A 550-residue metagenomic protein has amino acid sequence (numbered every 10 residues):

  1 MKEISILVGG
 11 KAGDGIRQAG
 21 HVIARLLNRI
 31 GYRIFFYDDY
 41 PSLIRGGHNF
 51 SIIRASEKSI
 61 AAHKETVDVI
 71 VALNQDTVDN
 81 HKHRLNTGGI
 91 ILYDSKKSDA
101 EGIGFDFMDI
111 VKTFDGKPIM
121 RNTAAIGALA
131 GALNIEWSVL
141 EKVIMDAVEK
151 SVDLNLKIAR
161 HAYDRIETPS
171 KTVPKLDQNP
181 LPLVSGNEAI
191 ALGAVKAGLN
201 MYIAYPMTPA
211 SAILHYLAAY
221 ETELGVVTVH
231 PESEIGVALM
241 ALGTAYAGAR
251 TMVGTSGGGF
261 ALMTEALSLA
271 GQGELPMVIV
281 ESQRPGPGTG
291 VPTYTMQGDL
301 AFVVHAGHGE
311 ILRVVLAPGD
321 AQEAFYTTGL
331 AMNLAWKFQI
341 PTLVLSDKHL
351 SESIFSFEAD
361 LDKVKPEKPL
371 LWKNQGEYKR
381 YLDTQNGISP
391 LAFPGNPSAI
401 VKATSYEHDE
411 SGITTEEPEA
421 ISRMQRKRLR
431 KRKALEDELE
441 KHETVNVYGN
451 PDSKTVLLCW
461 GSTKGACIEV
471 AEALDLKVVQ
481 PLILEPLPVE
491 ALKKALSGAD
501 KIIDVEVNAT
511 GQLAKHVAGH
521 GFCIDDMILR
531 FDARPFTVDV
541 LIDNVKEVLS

Functional and structural regions predicted by a protein language model:
M1-A197, M201-I203, A495: Active-site cofactor/cluster-binding pocket
K2-E65, V69-V78, K82, T208-H305 (+1 more regions): Thiamine diphosphate
A12, M108-K112, P118-M120, I126-V148 (+3 more regions): Peripheral docking tails and interdomain loops at the edges of cofactor- or intermediate-handling domains
Y37, S138-L140, V152-I158, P169-K175 (+4 more regions): Flexible, glycine/charged-enriched surface loops at secondary-structure junctions
N80-E101, G271-E274, L513-R530: A short, gly/pro- and small-residue-rich
E167-Q178, A194-G198, A218-L224, V280-R284 (+3 more regions): Gly-rich Lys/Arg/Thr-decorated short loops/hinges at beta-loop-alpha junctions or inter-strand turns that position
V184-G186, V195, M332, W336-S550: Flexible, low-complexity linker and terminal segments
